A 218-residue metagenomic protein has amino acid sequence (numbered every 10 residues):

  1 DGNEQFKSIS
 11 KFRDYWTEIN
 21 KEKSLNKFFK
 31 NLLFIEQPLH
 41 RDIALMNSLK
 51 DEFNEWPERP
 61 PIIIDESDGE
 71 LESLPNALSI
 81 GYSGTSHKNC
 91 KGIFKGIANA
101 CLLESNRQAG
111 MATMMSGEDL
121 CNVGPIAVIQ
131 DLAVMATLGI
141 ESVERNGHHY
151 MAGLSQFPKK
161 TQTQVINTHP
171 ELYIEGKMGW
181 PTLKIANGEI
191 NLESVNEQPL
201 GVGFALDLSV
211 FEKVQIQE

Functional and structural regions predicted by a protein language model:
D1-V128: Catalytic core of soluble alpha/beta enzymes
G110-M111, D119-E218: Flexible C-terminal active-site loop/helix
